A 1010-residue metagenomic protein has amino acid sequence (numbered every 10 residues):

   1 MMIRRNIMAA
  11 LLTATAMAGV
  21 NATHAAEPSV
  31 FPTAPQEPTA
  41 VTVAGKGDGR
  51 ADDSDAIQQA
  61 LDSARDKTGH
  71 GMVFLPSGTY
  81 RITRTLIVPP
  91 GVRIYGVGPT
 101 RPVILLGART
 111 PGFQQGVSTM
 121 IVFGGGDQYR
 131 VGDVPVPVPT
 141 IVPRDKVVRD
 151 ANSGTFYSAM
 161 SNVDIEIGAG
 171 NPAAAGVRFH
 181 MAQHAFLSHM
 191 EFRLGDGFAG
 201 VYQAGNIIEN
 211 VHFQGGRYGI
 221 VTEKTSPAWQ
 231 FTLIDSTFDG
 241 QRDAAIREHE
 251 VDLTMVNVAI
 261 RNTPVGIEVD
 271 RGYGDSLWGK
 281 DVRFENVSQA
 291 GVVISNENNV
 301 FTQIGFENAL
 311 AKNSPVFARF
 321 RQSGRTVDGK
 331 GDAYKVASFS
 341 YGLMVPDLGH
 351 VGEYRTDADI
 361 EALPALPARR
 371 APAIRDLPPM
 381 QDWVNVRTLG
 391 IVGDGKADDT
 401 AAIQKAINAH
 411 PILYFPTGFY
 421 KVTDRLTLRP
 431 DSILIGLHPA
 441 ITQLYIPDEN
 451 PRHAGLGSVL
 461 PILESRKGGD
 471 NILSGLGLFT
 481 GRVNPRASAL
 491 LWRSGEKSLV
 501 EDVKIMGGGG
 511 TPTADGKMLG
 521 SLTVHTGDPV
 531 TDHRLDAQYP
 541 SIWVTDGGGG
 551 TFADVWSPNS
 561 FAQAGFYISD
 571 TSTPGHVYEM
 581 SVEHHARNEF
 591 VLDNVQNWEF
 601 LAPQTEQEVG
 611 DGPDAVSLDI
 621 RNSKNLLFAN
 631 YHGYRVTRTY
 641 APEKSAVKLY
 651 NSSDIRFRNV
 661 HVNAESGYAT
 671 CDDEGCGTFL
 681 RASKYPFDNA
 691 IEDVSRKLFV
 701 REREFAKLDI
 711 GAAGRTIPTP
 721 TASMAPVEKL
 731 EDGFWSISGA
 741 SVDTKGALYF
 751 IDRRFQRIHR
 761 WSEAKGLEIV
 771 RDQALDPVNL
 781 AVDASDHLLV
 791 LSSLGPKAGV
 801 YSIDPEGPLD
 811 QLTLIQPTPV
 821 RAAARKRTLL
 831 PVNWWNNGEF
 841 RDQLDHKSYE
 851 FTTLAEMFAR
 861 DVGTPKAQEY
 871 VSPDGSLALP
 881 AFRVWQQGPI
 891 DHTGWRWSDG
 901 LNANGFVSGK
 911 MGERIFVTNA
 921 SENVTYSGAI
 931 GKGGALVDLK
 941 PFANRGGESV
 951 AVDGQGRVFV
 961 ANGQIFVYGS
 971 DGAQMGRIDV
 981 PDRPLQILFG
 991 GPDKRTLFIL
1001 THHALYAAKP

Functional and structural regions predicted by a protein language model:
R4-P76, I82, I87-A169, A173-G176 (+13 more regions): Extracellular "leader-to-stem" segments immediately downstream of a signal peptide or signal-anchor in secreted/lumenal
M72-T79, T83-T85, R93-Y95, Y414-R425 (+3 more regions): Conserved metal-binding segment of the jelly-roll/cupin
E250, R271, N296, T417 (+10 more regions): Active-site proximal loops enriched in glycine and acidic residues that flank catalytic Cys/His/Asp and coordinate
Y414, F419, H576-V591, A646-V647: C-terminal, well-structured subdomains that either form a transmembrane helix-short loop-helix hairpin in multi-pass
A553-G565, G575: Active-site-proximal segments of catalytic enzyme domains that coordinate small-molecule cofactors or metal ions
E599-L601, T605-E608, V616-A629, V636 (+1 more regions): Long, distal/terminal scaffolding or interaction modules with repetitive or compositionally biased sequence
Q604-D619, S623, G928-G946: A beta-strand-loop signature enriched in Asp, Gly, Thr, and Trp that corresponds to the sialidase/neuraminidase Asp-box
G711-P1010: Sequence-structural signature of mature extracellular/luminal beta-sheet repeat domains, prominently beta-propellers
